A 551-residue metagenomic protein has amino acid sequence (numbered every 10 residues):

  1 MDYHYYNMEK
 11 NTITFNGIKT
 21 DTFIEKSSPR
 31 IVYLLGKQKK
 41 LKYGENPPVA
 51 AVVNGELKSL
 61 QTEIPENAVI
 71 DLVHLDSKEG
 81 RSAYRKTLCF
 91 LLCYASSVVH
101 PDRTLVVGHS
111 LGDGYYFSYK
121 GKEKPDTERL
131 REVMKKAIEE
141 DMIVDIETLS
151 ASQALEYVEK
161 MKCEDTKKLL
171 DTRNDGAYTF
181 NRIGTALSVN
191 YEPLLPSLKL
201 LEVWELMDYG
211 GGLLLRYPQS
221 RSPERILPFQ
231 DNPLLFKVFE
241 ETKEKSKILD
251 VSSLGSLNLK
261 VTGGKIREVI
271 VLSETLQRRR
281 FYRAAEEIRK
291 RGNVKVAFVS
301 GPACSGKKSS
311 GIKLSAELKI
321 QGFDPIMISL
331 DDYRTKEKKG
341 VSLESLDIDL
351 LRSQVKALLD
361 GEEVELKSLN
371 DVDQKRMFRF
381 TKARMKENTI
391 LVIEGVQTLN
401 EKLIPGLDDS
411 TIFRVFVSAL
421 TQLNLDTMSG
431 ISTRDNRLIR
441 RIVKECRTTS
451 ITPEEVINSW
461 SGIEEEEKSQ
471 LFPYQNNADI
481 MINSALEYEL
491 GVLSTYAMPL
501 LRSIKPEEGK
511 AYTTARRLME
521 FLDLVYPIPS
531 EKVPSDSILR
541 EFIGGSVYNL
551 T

Functional and structural regions predicted by a protein language model:
D2-C89, C93-Y94, V98-L111, K122-E123 (+1 more regions): Ubiquitin-like/PB1-type beta-grasp interaction modules and other compact soluble beta-rich domains
T62-R81, T104-R279, R291: Auxiliary tRNA-acceptor-end handling modules of aminoacyl-tRNA synthetases
I266, G292, P405-T551: Conserved NTP phosphate-binding and transfer environment spanning the P-loop NTPase/kinase superfamily
A297-V299: Hydrophobic anchor at the beta1->P-loop junction of P-loop NTPases
G306: Conserved glycine(s) of the Walker
S309-S310, L314: Hydrophobic positions on the alpha1 helix immediately C-terminal to the Walker A/P-loop
A316-I326: Post-Walker A helix-loop "phosphate-sensing" segment adjacent to the P-loop in P-loop NTPases
I326, T335-F378, I390: Conserved nucleotide-sensing/catalytic segment adjacent to the nucleotide-binding pocket in NTP-handling enzymes
